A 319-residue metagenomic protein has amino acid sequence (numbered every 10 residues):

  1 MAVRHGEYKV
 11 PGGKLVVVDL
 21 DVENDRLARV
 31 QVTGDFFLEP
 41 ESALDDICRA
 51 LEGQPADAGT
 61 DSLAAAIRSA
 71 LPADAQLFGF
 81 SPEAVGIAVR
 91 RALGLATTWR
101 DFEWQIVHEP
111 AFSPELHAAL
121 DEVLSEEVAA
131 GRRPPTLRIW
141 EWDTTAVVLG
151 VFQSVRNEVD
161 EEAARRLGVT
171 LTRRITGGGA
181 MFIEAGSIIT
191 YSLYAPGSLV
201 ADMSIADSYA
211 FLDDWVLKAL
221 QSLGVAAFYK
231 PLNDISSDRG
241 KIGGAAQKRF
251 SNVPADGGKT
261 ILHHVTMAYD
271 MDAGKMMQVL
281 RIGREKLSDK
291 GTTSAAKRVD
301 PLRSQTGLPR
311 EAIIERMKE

Functional and structural regions predicted by a protein language model:
M1-R26, L232-S236, G240-A245, R249-P254: Structured beta-strand/loop patches that form or line metal/cofactor-binding pockets in enzymes
A2-L15, Q76-E162, R166, R174 (+2 more regions): Active-site loop/lid in soluble adenylation, ligation, and acyl-transfer enzymes
L15-V17, V22-L95, L302: Active-site- and interface-proximal helix/loop "cap" or "latch" segments in soluble metabolic and energy-transducing
G34-L38, A195-A201, A273, R303-L308: A generic structural motif
D57-V85, D207, D213-A227, K248-E319: Long, positively charged amphipathic alpha-helical accessory segments at protein N-termini or as interdomain linkers
I175-L199, L287-R303: Residues forming anionic-ligand binding surfaces in small-molecule and nucleic-acid pockets of primarily soluble enzymes
I188-I235: Contiguous, small/hydrophobic- and glycine-enriched helical/loop subdomains that border and often "cap" functional
